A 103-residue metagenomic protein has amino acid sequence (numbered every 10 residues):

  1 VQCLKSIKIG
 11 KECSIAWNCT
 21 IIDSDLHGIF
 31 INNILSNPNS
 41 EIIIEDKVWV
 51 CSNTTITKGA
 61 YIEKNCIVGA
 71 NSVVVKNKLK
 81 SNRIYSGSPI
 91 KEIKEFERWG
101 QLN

Functional and structural regions predicted by a protein language model:
V1-A60, N77, S88-P89, E95-E97: Flexible, glycine/small-residue-enriched loop-and-beta-strand segment within the central core of proteins
W49, I67-V68, V73, I84-S86: Short-chain dehydrogenase/reductase
E63: Acidic, glycine-enriched loop/beta-strand segments at the rims of small-molecule binding/catalytic pockets
K78-N82: Short arginine-rich
R83-I84, K91: A short acidic/histidine/glycine-rich donor-binding loop in glycosyltransferase catalytic cores
E97-N103: A glycine/serine/threonine-rich, flexible loop-to-helix segment that serves as the NAD(P) cofactor-binding "lid"
